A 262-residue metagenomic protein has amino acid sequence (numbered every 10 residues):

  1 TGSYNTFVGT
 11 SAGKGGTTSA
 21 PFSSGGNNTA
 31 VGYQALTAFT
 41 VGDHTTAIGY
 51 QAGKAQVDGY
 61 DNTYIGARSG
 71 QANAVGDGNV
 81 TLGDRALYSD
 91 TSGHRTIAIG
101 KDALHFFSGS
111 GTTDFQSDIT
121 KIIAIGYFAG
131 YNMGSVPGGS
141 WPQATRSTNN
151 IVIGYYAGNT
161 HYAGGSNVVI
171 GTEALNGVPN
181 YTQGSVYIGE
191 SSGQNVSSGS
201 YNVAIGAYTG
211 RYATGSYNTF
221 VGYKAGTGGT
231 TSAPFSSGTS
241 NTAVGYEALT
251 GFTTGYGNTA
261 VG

Functional and structural regions predicted by a protein language model:
T1-G262: Glycine- and small/polar-enriched repetitive beta-structure motifs of secreted/surface proteins
